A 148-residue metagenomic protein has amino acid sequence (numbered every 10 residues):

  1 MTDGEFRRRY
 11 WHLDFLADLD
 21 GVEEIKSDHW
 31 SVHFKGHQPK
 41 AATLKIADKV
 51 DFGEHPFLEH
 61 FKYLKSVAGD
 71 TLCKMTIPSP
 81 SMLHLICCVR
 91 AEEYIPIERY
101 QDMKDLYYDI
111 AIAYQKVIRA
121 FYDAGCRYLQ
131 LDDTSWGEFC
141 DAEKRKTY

Functional and structural regions predicted by a protein language model:
M1-Y148: Domain-level signal for soluble alpha/beta catalytic cores
